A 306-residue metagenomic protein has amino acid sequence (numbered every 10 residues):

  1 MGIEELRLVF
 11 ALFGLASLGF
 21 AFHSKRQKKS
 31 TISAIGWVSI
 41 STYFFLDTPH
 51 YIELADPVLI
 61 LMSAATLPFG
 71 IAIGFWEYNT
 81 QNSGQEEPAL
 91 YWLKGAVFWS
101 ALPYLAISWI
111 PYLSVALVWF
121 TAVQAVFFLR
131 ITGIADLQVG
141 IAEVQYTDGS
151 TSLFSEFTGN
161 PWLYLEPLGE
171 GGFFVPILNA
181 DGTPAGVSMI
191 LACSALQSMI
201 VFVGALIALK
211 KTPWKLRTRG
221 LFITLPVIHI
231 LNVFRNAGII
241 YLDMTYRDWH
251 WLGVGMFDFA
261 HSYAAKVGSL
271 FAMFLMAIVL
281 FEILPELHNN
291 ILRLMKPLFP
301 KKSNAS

Functional and structural regions predicted by a protein language model:
M1-S306: Hydrophobic N-terminal alpha-helices or hydrophobic patches in metabolic proteins across all domains of life
